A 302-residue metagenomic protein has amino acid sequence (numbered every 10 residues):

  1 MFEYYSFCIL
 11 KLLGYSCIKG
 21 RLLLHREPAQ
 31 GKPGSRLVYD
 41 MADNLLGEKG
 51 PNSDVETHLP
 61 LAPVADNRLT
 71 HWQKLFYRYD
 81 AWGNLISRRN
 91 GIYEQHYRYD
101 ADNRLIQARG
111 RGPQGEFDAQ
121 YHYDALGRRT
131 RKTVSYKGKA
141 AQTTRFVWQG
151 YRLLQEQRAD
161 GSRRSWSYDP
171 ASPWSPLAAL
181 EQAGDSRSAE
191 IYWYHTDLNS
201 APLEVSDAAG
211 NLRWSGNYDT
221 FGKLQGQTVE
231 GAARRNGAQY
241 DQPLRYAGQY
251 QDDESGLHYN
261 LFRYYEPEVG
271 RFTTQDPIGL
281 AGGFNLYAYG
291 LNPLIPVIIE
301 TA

Functional and structural regions predicted by a protein language model:
M1-S6, K11, S16-K19, H25-K32 (+10 more regions): Beta-turn initiation residues at beta-strand->coil junctions
F2, S16, L37, P60-L61 (+11 more regions): A residue-level detector for well-ordered beta-strand positions
R21, N44, N84, R104 (+4 more regions): Conserved Rossmann-like nucleotide-cofactor binding loop
G31-P33, E56-T57, H71-Q73, N90-Y93 (+8 more regions): Short, small/polar residue-rich loop motifs at catalytic or cofactor-binding pockets
G47-V64, A179, A183-F262, E268 (+1 more regions): A motif-centric feature for acidic-aromatic and gly/ser/thr-rich catalytic loops and repeats
L286, N292-A302: Low-complexity, glycine/serine/proline-rich disordered segments that function as export/translocation leaders
